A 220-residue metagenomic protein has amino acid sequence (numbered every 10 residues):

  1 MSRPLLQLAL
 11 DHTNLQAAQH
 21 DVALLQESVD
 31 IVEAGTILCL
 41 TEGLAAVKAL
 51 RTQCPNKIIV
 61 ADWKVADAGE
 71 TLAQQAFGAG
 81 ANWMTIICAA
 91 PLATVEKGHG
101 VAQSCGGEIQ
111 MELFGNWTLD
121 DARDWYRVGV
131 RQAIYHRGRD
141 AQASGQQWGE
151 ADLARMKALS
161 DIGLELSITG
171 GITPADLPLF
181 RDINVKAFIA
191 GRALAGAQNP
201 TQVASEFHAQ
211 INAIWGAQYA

Functional and structural regions predicted by a protein language model:
M1-E70, I109, A195-A197, T201-E206 (+1 more regions): Conserved N-terminal beta1-alpha1 strand-loop-helix module at the mouth
S2-L6, A68-G163: Conserved anion-binding
D11-H12, A61-E70, E112-T118, E165-A175: Glycine-rich beta-to-alpha transition loops that act as phosphate-gripper elements at the mouths of alpha/beta enzyme
Q26, V47-C54, E96-G106, Y126 (+2 more regions): Surface-exposed amphipathic alpha-helices with a cationic face
E27, A79, V128, D182-I183: Structural motif
T36, C88, L113, R137-G138 (+2 more regions): Short secondary-structure boundary segments
G98, G149, R181-I183, A193-A220: C-terminal helical cap(s) of enzyme catalytic domains, especially alpha/beta-barrels
E150-I183, A187-I189, A193-L194: A C-terminal functional module that forms or caps the active site or interfaces directly with catalytic machinery
